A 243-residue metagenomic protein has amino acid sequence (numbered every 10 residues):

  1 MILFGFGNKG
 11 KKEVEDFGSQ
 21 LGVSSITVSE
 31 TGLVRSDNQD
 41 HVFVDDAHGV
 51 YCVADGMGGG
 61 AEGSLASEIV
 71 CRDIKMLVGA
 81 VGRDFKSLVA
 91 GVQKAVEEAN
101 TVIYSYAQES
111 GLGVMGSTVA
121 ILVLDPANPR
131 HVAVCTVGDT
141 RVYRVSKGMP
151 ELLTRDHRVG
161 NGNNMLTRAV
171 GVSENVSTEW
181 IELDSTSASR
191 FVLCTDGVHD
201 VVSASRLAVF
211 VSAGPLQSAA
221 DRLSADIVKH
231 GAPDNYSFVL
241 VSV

Functional and structural regions predicted by a protein language model:
M1-V243: PP2C/PPM-type serine/threonine phosphatase catalytic domain
